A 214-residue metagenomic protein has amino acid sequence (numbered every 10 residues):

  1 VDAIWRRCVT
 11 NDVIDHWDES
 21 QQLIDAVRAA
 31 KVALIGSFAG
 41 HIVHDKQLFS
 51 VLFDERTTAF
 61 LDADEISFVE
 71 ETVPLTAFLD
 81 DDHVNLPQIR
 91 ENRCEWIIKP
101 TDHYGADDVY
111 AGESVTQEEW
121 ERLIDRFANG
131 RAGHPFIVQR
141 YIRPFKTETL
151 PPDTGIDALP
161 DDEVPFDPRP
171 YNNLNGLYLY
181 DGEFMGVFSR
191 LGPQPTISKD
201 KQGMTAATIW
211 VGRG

Functional and structural regions predicted by a protein language model:
V1-G214: Domain-scale recognition of functional cores that engage charged ligands
